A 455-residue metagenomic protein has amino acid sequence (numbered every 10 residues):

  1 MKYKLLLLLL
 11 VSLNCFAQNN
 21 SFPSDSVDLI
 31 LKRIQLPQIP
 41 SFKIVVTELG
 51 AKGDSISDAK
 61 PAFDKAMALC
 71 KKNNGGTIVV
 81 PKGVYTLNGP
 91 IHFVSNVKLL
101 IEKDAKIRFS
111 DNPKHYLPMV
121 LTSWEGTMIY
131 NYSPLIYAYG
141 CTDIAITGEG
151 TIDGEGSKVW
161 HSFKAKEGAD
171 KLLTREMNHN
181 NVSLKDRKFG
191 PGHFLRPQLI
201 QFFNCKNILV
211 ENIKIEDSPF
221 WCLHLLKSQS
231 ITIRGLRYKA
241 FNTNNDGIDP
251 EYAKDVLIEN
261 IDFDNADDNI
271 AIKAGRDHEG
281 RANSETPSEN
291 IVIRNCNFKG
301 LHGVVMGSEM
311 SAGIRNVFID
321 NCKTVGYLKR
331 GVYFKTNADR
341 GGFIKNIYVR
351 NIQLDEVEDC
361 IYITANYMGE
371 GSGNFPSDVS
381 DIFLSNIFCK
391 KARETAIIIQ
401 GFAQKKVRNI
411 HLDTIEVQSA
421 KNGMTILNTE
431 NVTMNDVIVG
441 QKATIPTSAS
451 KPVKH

Functional and structural regions predicted by a protein language model:
K4-L13: Sec-dependent N-terminal signal peptides
L9, Q18-H455: Extracellular/periplasmic carbohydrate-active domains that bind, remodel, or depolymerize complex polysaccharides
